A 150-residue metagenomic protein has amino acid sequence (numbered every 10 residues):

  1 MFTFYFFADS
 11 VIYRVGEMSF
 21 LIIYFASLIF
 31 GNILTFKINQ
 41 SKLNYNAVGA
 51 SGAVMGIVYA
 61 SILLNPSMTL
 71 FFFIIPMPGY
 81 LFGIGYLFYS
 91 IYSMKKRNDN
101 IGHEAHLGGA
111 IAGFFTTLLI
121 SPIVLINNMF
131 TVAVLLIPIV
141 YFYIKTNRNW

Functional and structural regions predicted by a protein language model:
M1-W150: A detector for small-residue-rich transmembrane helices and their helix-helix packing motifs
